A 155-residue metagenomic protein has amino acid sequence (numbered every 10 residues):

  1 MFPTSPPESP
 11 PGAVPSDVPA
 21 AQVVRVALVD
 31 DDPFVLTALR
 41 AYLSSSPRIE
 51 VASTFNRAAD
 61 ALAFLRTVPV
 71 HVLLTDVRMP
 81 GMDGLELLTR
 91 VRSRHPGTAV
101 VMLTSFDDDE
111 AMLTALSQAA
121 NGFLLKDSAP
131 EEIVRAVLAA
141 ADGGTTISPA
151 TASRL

Functional and structural regions predicted by a protein language model:
M1-R25: Non-catalytic signal-transmission and effector/linker regions of two-component phosphorelay proteins
Q22-V35, L39-L43: Conserved acidic segment of CheY-like receiver
T54, L73, V100, F123-L124: Two-component signal transduction core modules
T54-V72: Acidic, metal-coordinating helix/loop segments flanking the phosphotransfer/catalytic sites of two-component signaling
N56-D60, P80-E86: Acidic catalytic/metal-coordinating carboxylates
A63, L85-P96: Short amphipathic alpha-helix used as the core "switch/output" element in two-component signaling
D76, T104: Active-site residues of response regulator receiver
E110-S117, N121-G122, D127-L155: Short, flexible helix-to-coil linker/hinge segments that flank and couple to helix-turn-helix
